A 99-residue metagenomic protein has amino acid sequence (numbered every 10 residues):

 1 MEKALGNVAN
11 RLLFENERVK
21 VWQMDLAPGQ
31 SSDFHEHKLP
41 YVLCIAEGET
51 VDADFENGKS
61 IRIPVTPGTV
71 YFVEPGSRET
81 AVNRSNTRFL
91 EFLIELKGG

Functional and structural regions predicted by a protein language model:
K3: Catalytic phosphate/metal-binding cores of nucleic-acid and nucleotide-processing enzymes, i.e., regions that mediate
G6-D33, P40-L43, I94: A short glycine-rich, His/Asp/Glu-containing loop-to-beta-strand
S32-F34, D52-A53, R78-S85: Short beta-strand His + acidic residue motifs that chelate non-heme Fe in jelly-roll/DSBH and cupin folds
E36-D52: Short, conserved beta-strand element in jelly-roll/cupin
N57-P75: Short acidic-glycine-tyrosine-enriched beta hairpin
P75-G99: Ligand-binding loop in jelly-roll beta-barrel domains
